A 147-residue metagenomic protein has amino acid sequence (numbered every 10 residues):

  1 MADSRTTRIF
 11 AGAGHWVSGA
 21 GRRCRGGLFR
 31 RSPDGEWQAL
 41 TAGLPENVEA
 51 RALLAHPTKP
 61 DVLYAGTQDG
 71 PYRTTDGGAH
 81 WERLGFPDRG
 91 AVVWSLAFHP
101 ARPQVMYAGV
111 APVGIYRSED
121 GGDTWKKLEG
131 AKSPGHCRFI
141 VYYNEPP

Functional and structural regions predicted by a protein language model:
M1-P147: Extracellular glycan-interacting surfaces
